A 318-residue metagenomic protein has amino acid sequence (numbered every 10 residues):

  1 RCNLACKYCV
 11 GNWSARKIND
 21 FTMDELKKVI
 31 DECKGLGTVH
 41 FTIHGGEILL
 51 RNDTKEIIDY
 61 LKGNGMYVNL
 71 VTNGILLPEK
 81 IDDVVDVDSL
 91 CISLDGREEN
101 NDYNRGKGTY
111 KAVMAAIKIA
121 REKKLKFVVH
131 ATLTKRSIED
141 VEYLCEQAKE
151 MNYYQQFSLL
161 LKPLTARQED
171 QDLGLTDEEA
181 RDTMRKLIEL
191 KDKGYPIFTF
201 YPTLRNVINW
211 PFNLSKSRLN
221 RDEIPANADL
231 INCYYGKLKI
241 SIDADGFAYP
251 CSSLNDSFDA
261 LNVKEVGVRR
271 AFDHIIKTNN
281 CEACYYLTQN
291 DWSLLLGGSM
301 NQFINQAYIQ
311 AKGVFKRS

Functional and structural regions predicted by a protein language model:
R1-D83, Q306, S318: Conserved alpha-helical substructure of the radical SAM core
R1-W13, K17, D31-G35, L204-A228 (+3 more regions): N-terminal pre-core extensions flanking Radical SAM catalytic domains
A5, G37-T38, D86, M151-Y154 (+1 more regions): Short loop/turn motifs at secondary-structure junctions
W13, G45, L94, L159 (+1 more regions): Residues that line or immediately flank small-molecule/substrate-binding pockets and catalytic motifs
F21, N64-Y67, D88-S89, S93-D95 (+3 more regions): Radical SAM enzyme [4Fe-4S]-AdoMet core and its adjacent flexible, acidic and glycine-rich loops/tails across
P78, E99-N100: A short, histidine- and acid-enriched strand-loop-helix "catalytic/donor-clamping" loop that lines the nucleotide-sugar
N227-Y234, D245-S318: Flexible mid-to-C-terminal extensions adjoining Fe-S/redox cofactors in radical SAM and related proteins
